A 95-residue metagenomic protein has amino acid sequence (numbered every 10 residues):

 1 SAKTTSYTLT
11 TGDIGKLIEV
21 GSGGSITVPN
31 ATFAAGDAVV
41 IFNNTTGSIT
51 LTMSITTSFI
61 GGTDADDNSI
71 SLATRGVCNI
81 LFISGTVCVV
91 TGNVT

Functional and structural regions predicted by a protein language model:
S1-I55, I60, F82-T95: Exposed extracellular interaction/assembly regions and N-terminal maturation sites
T4, G36, A65, R75-V77: Short beta-strand-initiation
I55-L72: Terminal beta-strand-rich extracellular "head" domains that mediate receptor/glycan or other ligand binding
A73-I83: Extracellular disulfide-bonded cysteine-rich modules/repeats
